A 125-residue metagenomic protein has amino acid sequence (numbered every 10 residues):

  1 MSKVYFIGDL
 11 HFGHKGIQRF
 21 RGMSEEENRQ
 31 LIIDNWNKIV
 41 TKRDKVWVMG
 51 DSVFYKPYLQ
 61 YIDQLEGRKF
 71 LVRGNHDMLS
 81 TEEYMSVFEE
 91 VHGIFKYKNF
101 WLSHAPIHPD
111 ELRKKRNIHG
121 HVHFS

Functional and structural regions predicted by a protein language model:
M1, R43, E66-R68, R113-K114: A general structural motif
M1-Q60: N-terminal active-site segment of His-dependent metallophosphoesterases
I7-G8, V46-D51, K69-N75, L102-S103 (+1 more regions): Active-site neighborhood of phospho(di)ester-bond hydrolases with catalytic His/Asp-centered motifs
F12, F54, D77, I107 (+1 more regions): Short, glycine/acidic-enriched loop or turn micro-motifs at the edges of active sites
I33-I39, D77-L79, W101-L102: Short C-terminal domain-edge/linker segments immediately following a structured domain
I39, I62-Q64, F95, D110: Generic structural signal for beta-strand residues in well-ordered domains
M49-G93: Helix-adjacent hinge/juxtasegments
E82-S125: Conserved beta-sheet core of the metallophosphoesterase superfamily
